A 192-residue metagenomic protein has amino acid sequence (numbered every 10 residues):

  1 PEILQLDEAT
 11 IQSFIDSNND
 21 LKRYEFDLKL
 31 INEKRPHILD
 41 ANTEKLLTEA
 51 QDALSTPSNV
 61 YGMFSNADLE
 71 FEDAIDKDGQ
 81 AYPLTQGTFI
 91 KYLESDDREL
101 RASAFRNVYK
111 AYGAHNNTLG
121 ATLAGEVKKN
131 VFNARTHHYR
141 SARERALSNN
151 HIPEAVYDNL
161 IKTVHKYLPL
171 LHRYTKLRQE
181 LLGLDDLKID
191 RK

Functional and structural regions predicted by a protein language model:
P1-K192: A well-structured
